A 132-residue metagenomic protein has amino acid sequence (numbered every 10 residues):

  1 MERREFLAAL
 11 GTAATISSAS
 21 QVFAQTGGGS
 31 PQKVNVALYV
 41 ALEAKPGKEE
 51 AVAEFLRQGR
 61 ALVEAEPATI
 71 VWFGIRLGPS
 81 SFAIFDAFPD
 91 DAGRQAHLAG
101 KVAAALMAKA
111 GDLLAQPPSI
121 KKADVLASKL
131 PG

Functional and structural regions predicted by a protein language model:
E2-A14, P31, Q58-V71, A87-K122: An amphipathic, aromatic/His-enriched active-site/gating alpha helix that lines ligand/cofactor pockets
A14-S20: Hydrophobic h-region of N-terminal signal peptides that target proteins for export in Gram-negative bacteria
S20-Y39: C-terminal segment of N-terminal export signals and the immediately downstream linker at the start of the mature
A41-E43, F85-A87: Short hydrophobic/aromatic beta-strand micro-patches that form the beta-sheet surface supporting nucleotide- or nucleic
E43-A53: Short, surface-exposed ligand-recognition loops at beta-strand->loop->(often short) alpha-helix junctions that present
I75-P79: A short beta-turn/loop motif at secondary-structure boundaries
S128-G132: Short, low-order "capping/linker" segments at domain edges
